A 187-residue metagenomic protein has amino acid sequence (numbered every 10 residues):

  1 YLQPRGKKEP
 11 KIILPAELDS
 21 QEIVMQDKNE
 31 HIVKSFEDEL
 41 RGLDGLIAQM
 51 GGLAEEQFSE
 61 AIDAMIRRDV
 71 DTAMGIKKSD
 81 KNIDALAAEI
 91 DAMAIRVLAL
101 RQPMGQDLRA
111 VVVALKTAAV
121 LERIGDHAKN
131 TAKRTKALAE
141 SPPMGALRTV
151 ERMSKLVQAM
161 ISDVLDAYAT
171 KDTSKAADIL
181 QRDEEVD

Functional and structural regions predicted by a protein language model:
Y1-L14: Extreme N-terminal basic, low-complexity initiation segments that serve as generic localization/processing leaders
I13, L18-D187: Cytosolic, long alpha-helical scaffolding segments
